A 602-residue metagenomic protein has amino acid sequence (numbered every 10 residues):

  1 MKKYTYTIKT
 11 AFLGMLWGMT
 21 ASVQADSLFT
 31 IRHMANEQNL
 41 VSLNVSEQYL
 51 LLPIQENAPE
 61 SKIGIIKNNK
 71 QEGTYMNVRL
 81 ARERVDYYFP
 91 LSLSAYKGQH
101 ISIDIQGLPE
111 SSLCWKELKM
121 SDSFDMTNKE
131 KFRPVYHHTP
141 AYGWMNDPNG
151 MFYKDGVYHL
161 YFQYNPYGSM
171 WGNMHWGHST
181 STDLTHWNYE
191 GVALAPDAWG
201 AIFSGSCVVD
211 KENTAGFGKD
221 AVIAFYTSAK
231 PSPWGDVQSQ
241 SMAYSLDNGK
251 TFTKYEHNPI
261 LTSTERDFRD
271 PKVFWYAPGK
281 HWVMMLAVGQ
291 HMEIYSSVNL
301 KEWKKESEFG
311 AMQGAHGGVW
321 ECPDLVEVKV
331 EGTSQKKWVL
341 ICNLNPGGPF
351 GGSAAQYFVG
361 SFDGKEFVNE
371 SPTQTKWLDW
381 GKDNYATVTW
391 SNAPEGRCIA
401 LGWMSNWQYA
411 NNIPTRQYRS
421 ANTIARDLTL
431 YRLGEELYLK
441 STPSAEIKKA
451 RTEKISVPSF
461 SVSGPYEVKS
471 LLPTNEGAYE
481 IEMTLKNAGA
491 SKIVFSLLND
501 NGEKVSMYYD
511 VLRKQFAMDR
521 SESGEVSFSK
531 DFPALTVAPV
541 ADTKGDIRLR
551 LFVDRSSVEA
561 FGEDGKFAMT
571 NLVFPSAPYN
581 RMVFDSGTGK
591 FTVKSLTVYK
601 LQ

Functional and structural regions predicted by a protein language model:
M1-L28: Bacterial Sec-dependent N-terminal signal peptides
L28-Q71, S92-G107, M120-S123, G332 (+1 more regions): Beta-rich accessory regions
I31-N36, L40, Q71-L91, S112-N149 (+8 more regions): Surface loop/turn signatures of beta-propeller and other carbohydrate-active proteins
Y49-E56, I66-N69, Y96-Y164: N-terminal regions that are enriched for targeting/export leaders and immediately downstream pro/stem segments
L52, I103-D104, D147-Y167, Y189-A193 (+9 more regions): Hydrophobic core segments of beta-strands in well-ordered, beta-rich domains
E60, N68-N69, D155, Y161-E190: Beta-propeller domains
I66, S181, S245-L246, I294-L300 (+1 more regions): Conserved Ser/Thr-centered positions that define the repeating blades of beta-propeller domains
H175-G177, Q240-A243, E293, Q356: A short loop-to-beta-strand structural motif that recurs across blades of beta-propeller domains
